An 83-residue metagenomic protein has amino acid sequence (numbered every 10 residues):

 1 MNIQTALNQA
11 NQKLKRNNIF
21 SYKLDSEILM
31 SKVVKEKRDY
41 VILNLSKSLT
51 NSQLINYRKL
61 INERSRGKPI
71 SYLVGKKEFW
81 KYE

Functional and structural regions predicted by a protein language model:
M1-V34, R38-I42, K47-L49: Non-catalytic accessory regions of SAM-dependent methyltransferases
S31-E83: Conserved AdoMet
